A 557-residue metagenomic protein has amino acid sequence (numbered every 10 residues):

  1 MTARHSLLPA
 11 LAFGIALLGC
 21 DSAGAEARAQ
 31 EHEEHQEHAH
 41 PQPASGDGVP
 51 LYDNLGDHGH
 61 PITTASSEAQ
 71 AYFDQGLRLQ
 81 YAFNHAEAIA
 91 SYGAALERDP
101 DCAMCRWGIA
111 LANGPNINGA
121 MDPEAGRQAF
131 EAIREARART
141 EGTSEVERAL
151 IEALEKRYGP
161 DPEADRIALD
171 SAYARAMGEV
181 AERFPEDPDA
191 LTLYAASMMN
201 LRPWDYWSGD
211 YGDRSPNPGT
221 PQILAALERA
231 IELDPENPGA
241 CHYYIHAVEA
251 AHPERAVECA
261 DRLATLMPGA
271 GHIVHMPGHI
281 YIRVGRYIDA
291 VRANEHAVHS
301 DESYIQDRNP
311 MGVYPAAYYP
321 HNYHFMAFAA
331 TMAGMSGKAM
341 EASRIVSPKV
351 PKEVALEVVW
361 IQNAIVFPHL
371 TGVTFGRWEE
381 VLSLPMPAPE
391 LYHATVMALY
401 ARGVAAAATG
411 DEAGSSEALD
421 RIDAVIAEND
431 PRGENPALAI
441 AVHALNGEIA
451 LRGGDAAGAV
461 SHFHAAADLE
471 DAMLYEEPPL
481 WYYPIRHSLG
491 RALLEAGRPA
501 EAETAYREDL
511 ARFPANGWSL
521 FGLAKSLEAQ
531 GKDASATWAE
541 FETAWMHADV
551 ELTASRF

Functional and structural regions predicted by a protein language model:
S67-D74, C102-N113, G142-P162, E186-G209 (+8 more regions): Amphipathic alpha-helical repeat scaffolds of TPR domains
F73, W107-G108, T192, G209 (+10 more regions): Alpha-solenoid helical repeat scaffolds
L79, N113, K156, M198 (+8 more regions): Residue at a conserved register position within TPR or TPR-like alpha-solenoid repeats
A82, N116, L201, A250-A251 (+7 more regions): Structural motif corresponding to the intra-repeat A-B loop/turn of tetratricopeptide repeats
H85, G126, D170, T220 (+9 more regions): TPR-repeat structural position
E97, A181-R183, P216, I231-L233 (+8 more regions): Solenoid-like repeat scaffolds
A103, A110, G114, E124-E141 (+7 more regions): TPR/TPR-like (Sel1-like) alpha-helical repeat modules
